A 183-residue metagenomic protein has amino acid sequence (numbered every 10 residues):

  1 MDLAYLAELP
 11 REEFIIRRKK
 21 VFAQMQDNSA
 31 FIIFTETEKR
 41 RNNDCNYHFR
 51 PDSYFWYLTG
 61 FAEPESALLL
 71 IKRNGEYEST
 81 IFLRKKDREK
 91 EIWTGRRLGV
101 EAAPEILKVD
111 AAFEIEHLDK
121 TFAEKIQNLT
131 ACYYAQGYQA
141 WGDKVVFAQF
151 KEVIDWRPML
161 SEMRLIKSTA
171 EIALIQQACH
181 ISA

Functional and structural regions predicted by a protein language model:
M1-A183: A composition/biophysics-driven feature that prefers long, compositionally simple stretches
